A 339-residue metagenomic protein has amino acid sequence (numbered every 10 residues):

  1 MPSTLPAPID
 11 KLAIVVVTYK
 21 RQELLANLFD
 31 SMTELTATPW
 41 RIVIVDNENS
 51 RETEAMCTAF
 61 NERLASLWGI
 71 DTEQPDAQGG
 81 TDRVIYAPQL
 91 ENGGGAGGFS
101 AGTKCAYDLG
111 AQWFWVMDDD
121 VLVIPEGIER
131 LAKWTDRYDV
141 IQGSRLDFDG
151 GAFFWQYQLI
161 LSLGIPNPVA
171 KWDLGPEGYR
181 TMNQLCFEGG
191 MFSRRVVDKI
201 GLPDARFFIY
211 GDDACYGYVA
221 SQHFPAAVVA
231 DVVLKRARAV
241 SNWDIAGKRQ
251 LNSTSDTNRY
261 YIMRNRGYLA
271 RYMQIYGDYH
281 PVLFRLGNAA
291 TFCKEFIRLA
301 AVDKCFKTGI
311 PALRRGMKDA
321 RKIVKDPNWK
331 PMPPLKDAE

Functional and structural regions predicted by a protein language model:
D30-P39: Short, acidic, metal-binding catalytic loop of nucleotide-sugar glycosyltransferases
S31, D46-C57, V121: A conserved acidic beta->alpha catalytic loop
P88-L109: Glycine-rich, basic loop-to-helix element that forms the pyrophosphate-binding segment of sugar-nucleotide handling
A111-D120: Short beta-strand-to-loop acidic/aromatic patch adjacent to the donor-nucleotide binding site
E126-Q156: Conserved donor NDP-sugar-binding/catalytic core segment of glycosyltransferases
W172-F192: A recurrent flexible, glycine/aromatic-enriched loop bordering the glycosyltransferase active site that acts as
G190, V196-G201, R206-V232: A short, conserved alpha-helix in the catalytic core of glycosyltransferases
Q274-E339: Non-catalytic, C-terminal membrane-associated alpha-helical segments of glycosyltransferases
